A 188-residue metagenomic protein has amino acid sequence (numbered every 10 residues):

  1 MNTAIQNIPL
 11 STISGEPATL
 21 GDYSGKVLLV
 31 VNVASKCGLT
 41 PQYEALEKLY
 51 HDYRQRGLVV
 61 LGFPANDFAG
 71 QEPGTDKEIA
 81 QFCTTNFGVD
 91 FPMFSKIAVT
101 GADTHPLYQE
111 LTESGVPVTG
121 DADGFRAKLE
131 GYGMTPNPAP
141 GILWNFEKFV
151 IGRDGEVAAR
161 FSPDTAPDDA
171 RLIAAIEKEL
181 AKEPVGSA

Functional and structural regions predicted by a protein language model:
M1-G21, L39-P41, V118: N-terminal "domain-start" segment that seeds a small globular fold
I5-Q6, L28, N145-E147: Short loop/turn microsegments at loop-to-beta-strand junctions
K26-V27, S35-K36, T40-F63, C83-F87: Conserved helix-turn-beta segment immediately C-terminal to the redox Cys motif in thioredoxin-like folds
A34-L46, A65-P73, K148, G155 (+1 more regions): Short, thiol/selenol-centered motifs that function as redox-active sites or metal-ligating centers
A45, E78, A102-P106, R171: Extracytoplasmic/secreted proteins, especially bacterial periplasmic and envelope-associated proteins
R54-T75, V89-G101: Thiol-based oxidoreductase modules, predominantly thioredoxin-like and allied folds used for disulfide exchange
F82-T84, G88-A166: Thiol/selenol-based redox catalytic cores and closely related redox-interacting motifs
A159-A181: Non-catalytic, surface beta->alpha helical segment in thiol-disulfide oxidoreductase systems
